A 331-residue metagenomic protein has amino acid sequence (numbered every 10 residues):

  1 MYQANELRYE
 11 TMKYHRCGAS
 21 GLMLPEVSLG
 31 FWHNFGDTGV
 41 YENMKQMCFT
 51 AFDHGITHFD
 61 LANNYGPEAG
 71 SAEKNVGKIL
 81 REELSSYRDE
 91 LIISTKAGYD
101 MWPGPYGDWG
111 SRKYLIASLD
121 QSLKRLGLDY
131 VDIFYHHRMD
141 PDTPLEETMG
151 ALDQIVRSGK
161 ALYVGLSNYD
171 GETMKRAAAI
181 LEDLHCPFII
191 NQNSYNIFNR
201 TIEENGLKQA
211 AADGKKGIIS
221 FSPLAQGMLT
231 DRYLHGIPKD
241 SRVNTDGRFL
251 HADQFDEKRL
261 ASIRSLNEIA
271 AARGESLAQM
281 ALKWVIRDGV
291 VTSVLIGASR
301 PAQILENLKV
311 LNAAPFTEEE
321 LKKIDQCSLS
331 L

Functional and structural regions predicted by a protein language model:
M1-L91: N-terminal binding-site loop/beta-alpha segment at the start of enzyme catalytic domains that lines or forms
Y2-T11, T143-L331: Beta/alpha (TIM)-barrel catalytic core signal, keyed to glycine-rich beta->alpha loops juxtaposed to Asp/Glu that bind
G18-G36, S94-G107, Y130, Y135: N-terminal small/glycine-rich loop or linker at the start of catalytic domains across soluble metabolic enzymes
P25-E26, D60, S86-L91, D129-I133 (+3 more regions): Short acidic capping loops at alpha-helix termini that bridge into adjacent secondary structure
L29, L61, T95, I133-H136 (+4 more regions): Conserved beta-strand positions
G39-A51, G110-L126, M174-A178: Short, acidic/polar
G39-N43, S71, N75, Y106-Y114 (+2 more regions): Alpha-helix N-cap and loop-to-helix initiation/capping positions
K124-T143: Active-site groove signature of glycoside hydrolases
